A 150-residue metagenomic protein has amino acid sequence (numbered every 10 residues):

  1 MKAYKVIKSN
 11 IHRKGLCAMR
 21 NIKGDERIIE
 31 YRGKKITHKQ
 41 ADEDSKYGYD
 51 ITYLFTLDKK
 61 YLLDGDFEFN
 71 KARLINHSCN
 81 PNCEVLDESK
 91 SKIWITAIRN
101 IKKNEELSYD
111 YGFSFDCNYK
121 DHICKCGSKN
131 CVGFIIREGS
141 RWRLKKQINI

Functional and structural regions predicted by a protein language model:
M1-L86: Catalytic cores of histone-lysine modification enzymes
C79-I150: C-terminal SET catalytic tail plus cysteine-rich post-SET Zn-binding segment of SAM-dependent SET-domain
